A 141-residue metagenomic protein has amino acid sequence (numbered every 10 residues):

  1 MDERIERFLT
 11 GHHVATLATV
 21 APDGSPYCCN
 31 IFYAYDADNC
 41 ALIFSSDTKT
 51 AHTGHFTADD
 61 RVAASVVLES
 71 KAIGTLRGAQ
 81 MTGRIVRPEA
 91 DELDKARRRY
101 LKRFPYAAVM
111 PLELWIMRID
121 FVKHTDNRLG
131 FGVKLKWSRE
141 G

Functional and structural regions predicted by a protein language model:
M1-E3, T50-H52, R98-Y100: Charged, amphipathic alpha-helical segments
M1-T16: Extreme N-terminal tail/first-helix region
L9-T10, T57-A58, L101: Alpha-helix boundary recognition
H13-T48, F56, V62-L68: Short beta-strand segments
H13-V14, R61, P105, V122: Generic structural signal for secondary-structure transition and capping sites
T48-K49, D120: A generic "binding-loop/recognition-motif" signal
A51-A79, G83: Helix-adjacent hinge/juxtasegments
I73-G141: Charged, gly/pro-rich active-site loop segments
